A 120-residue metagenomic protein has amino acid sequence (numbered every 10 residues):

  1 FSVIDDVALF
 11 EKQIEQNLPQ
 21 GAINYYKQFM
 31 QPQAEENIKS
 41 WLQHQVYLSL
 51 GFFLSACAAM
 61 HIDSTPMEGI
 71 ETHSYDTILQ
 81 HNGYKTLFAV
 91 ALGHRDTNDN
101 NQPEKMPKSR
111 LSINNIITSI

Functional and structural regions predicted by a protein language model:
F1-I120: Acidic, surface-exposed loops and disordered segments
